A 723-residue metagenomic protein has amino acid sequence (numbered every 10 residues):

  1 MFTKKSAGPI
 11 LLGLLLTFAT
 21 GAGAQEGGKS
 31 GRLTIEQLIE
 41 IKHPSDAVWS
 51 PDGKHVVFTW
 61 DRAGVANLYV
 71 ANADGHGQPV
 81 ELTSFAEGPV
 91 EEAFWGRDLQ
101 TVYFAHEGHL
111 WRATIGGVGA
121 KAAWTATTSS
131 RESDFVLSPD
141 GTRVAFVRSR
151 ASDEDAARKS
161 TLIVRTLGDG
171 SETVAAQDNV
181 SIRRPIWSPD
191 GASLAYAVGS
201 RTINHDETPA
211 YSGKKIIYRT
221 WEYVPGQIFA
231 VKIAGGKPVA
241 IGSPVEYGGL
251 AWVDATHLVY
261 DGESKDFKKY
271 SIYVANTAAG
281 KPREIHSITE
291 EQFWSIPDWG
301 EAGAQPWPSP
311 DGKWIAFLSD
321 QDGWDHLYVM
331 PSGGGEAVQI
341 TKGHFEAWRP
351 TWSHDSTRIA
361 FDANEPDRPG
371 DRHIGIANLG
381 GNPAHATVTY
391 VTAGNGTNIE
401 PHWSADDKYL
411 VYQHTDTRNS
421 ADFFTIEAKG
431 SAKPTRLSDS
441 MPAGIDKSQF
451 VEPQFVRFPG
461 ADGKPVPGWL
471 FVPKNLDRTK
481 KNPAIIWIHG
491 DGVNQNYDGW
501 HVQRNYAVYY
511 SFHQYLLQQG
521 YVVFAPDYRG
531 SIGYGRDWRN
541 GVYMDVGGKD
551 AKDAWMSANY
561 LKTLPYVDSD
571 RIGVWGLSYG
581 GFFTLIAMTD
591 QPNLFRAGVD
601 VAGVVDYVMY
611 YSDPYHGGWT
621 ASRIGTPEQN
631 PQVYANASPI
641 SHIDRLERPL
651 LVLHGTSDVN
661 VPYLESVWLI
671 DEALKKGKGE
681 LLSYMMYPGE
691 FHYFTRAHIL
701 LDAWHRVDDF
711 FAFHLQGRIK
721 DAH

Functional and structural regions predicted by a protein language model:
M1-I10: Bacterial N-terminal signal peptides that target proteins for export
P9-A19: Bacterial N-terminal signal peptides
G27-P44, P79: A short helix->beta-strand "capping" segment at the edge of beta-propeller domains
E36-A66: Beta-strand-rich domains and repeat architectures in extracellular enzymes and scaffolds, especially beta-propellers
A47-H55, A93-Q100, F135-R143, P185-L194 (+4 more regions): Blade-terminus and WD-like Trp-Asp/Gly-His loop motifs, strongest in beta-propeller folds
T59-Y69, S84-V90, V102-A120, T125-S133 (+14 more regions): A flexible loop/linker signature enriched in serine peptidases of the S9 family
N72-H76, T114-V118, T166-G170, K232-G236 (+4 more regions): Short loop/turn segments that connect beta-strands within beta-propeller blades
A251, D261-E263, Y390, T397-H723: Serine-hydrolase catalytic core recognition
